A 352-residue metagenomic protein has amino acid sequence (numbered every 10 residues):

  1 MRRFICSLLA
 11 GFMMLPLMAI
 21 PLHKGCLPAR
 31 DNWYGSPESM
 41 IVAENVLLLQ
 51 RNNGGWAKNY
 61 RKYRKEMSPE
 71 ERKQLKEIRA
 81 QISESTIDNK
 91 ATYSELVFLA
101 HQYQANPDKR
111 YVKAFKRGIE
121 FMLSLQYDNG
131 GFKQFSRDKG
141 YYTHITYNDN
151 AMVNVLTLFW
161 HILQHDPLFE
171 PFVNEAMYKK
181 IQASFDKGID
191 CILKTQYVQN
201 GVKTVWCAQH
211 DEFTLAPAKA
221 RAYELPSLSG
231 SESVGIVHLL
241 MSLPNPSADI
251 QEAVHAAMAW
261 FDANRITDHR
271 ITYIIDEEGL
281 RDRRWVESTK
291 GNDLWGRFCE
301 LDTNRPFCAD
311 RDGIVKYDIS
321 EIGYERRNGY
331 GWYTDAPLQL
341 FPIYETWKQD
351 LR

Functional and structural regions predicted by a protein language model:
M1-F4: Positively charged n-region of N-terminal signal peptides that target proteins for export
S7-P16: Bacterial N-terminal signal peptides
I20-V42, H161-K187, F213-A220, E224 (+1 more regions): Terminal, non-catalytic domain-edge segments
C26-G35, E77-A91, G140-M152, K219-E232: Solvent-exposed loop and edge beta-strand segments that line ligand/cofactor-binding and catalytic clefts
S36, M40-Y93, F98: N-terminal carbohydrate-binding/catalytic regions of secreted carbohydrate-active enzymes
V42-G54, A114-G131, I181-G201, A253-R270: Long, well-ordered core segments of solenoidal/helical folds
W56, R61-Y63, P69-R79, D128-K139 (+1 more regions): Intrinsic, low-complexity N-terminal interaction/targeting segments
V112, K116-I119, L123, K139-Q196 (+1 more regions): Eukaryote-skewed repeat-based solenoidal scaffolds used as protein-protein interaction platforms, primarily
